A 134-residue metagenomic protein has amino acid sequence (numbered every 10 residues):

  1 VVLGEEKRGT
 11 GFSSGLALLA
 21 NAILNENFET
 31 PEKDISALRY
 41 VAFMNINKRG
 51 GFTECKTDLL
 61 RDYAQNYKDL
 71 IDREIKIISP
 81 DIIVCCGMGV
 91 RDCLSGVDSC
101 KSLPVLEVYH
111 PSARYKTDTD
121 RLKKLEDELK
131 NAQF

Functional and structural regions predicted by a protein language model:
V1-I78, I82, R91: A polyanion-binding, active-site-adjacent surface
E54-D72, G89-F134: C-terminal capping/extension of enzyme domains
